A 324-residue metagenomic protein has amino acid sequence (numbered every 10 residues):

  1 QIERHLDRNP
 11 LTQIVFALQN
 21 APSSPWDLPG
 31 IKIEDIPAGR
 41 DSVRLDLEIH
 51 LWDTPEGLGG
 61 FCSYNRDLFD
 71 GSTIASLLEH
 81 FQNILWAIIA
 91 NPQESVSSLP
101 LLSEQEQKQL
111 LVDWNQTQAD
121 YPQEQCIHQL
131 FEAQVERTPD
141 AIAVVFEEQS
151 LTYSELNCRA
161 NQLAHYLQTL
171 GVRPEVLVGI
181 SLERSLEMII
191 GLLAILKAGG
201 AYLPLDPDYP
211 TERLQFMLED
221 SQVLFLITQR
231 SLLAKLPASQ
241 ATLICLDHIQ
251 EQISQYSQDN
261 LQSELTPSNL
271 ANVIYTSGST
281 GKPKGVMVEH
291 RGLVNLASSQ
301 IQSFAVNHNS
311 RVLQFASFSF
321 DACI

Functional and structural regions predicted by a protein language model:
Q1-H5: Short, solvent-exposed loop/turn elements at beta->coil junctions and helix N-caps that rim active or binding pockets
D7-L47, G59, W114-Q116: A short, small/polar-residue-rich loop/turn motif at beta-strand boundaries within alpha/beta enzyme cores
R44, P55-L101, N115-V294, S298-A305 (+2 more regions): Carrier-protein-dependent adenylate-forming modules in NRPS/ANL systems
H50-T54: Short beta-strand micro-motifs enriched in acidic
E106-Q107, A316: ABC ATPase nucleotide-binding domain signature
